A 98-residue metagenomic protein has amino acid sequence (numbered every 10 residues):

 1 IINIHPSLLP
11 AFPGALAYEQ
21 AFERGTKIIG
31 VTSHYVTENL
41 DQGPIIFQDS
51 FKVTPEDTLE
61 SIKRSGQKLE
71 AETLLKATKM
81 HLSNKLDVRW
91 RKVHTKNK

Functional and structural regions predicted by a protein language model:
I1-N97: Donor/substrate-binding cores of folate-linked one-carbon enzymes
